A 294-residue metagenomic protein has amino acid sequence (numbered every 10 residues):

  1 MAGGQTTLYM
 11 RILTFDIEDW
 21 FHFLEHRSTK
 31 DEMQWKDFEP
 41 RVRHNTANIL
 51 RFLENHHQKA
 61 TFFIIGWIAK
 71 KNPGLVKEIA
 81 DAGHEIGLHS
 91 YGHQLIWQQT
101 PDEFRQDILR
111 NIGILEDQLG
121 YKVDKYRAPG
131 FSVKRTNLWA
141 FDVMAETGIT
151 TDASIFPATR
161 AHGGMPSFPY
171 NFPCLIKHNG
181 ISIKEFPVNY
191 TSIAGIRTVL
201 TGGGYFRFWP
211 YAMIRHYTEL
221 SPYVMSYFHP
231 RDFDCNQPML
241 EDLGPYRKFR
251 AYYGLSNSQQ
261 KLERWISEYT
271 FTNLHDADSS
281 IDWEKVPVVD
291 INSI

Functional and structural regions predicted by a protein language model:
T7-A82: Active-site beta->alpha N-cap acidic-glycine motif
D16, L53, F62, H89 (+5 more regions): Conserved, mostly hydrophobic/aromatic
E32-P40, F63-I65, G92-F104, P129-S132 (+2 more regions): The substrate-binding groove and active-site-proximal loops of carbohydrate-active enzymes, especially glycoside
T46-L50, P73-K77, R105-G113, F141 (+1 more regions): Generic structural signal for well-ordered alpha-helices, preferentially at hydrophobic/aromatic core positions
H56, Y205-I294: C-terminal domain-boundary segment and adjacent tail
H56-N137, I149, S154-A161, I181-S182 (+1 more regions): Metal-dependent polysaccharide deacetylase catalytic core of the NodB/CE4 family, i.e., the active-site-bearing domain
Y121-K122, A128-Y227, N292-S293: Active-site-adjacent pocket scaffolds in enzyme catalytic domains
